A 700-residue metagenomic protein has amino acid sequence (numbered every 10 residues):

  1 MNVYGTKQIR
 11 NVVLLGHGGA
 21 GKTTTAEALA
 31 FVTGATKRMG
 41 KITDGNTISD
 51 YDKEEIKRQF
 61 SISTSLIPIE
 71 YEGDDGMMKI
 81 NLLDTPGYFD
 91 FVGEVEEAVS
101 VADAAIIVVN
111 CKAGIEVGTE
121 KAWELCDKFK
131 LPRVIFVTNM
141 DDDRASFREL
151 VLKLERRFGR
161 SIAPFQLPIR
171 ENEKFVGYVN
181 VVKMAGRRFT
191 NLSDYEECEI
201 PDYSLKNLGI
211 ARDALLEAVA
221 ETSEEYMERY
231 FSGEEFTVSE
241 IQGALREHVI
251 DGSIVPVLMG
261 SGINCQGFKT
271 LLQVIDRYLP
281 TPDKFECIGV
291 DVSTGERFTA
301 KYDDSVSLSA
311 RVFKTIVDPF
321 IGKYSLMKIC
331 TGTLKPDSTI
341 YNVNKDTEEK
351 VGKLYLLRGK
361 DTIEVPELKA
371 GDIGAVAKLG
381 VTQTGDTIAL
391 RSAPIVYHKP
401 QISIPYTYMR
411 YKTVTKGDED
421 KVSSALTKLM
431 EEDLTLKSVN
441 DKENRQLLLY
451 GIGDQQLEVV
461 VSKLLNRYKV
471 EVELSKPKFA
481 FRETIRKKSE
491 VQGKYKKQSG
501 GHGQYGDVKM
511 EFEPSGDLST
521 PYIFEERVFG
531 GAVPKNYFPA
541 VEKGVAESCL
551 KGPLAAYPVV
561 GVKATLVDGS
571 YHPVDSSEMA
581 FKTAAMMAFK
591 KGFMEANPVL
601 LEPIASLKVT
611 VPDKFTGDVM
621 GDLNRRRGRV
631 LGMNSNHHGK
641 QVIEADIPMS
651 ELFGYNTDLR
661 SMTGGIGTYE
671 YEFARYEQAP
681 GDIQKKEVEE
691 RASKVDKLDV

Functional and structural regions predicted by a protein language model:
M1-V700: Structural and coupling elements of P-loop NTPases
